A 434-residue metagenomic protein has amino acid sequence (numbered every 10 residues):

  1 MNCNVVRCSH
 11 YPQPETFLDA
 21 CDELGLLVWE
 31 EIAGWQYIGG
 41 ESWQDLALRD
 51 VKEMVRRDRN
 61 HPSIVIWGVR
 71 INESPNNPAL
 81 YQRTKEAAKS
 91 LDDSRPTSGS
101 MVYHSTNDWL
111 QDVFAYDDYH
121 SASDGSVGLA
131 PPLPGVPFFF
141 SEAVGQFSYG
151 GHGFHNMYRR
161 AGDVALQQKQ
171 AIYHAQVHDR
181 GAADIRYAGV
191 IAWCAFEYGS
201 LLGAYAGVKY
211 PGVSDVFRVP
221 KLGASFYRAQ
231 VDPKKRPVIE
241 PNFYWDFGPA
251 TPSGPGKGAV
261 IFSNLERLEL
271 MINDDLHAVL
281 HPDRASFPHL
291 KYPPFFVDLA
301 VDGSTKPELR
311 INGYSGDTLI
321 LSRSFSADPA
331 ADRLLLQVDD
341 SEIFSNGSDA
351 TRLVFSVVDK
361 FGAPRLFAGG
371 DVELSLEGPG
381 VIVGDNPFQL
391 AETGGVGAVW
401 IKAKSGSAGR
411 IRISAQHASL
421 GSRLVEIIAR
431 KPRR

Functional and structural regions predicted by a protein language model:
V5-P252, K257, D283: Substrate-binding/catalytic cleft of secreted carbohydrate-active enzymes, primarily glycoside hydrolases
A192, E197-G199, A204-G254, G258-L335 (+1 more regions): Catalytic cores of secreted or luminal carbohydrate-active enzymes
G248-G254, I343-T351: Short, solvent-exposed loop/linker segments at the N-terminal edge of repeated beta-sheet extracellular domains
K257-S263, Q337, S348-L366, V372 (+1 more regions): Beta-strand-rich structural segments
D275-V279, F367-P379, P387, V425-I427: Short, well-ordered beta-strand segments
A285-L290, G378-V396: Low-complexity "stalk/linker" and mucin-like segments enriched in Ser/Thr/Pro/Ala/Gly
F295-G303, F388, T393-G406: Short, hydrophobic beta-strand segments
S304-E308, S348-A350, G406-R410: Extracellular Ig-like/FN3 beta-sandwich strand-entry sites
